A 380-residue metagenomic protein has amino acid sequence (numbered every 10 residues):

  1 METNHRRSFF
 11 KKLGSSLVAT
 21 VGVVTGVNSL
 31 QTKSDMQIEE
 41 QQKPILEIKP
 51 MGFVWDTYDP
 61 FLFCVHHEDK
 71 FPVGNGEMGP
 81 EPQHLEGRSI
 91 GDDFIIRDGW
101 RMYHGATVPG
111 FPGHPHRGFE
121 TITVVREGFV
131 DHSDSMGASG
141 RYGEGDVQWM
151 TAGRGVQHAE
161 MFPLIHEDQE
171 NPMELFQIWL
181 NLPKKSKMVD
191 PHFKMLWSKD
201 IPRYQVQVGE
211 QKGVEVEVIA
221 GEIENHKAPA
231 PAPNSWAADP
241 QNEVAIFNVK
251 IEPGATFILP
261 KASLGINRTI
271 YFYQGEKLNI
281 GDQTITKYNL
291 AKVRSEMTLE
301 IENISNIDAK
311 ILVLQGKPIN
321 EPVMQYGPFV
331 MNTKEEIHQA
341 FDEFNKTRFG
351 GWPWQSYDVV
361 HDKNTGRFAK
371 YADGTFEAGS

Functional and structural regions predicted by a protein language model:
E2-S380: Jelly-roll (double-stranded beta-helix
